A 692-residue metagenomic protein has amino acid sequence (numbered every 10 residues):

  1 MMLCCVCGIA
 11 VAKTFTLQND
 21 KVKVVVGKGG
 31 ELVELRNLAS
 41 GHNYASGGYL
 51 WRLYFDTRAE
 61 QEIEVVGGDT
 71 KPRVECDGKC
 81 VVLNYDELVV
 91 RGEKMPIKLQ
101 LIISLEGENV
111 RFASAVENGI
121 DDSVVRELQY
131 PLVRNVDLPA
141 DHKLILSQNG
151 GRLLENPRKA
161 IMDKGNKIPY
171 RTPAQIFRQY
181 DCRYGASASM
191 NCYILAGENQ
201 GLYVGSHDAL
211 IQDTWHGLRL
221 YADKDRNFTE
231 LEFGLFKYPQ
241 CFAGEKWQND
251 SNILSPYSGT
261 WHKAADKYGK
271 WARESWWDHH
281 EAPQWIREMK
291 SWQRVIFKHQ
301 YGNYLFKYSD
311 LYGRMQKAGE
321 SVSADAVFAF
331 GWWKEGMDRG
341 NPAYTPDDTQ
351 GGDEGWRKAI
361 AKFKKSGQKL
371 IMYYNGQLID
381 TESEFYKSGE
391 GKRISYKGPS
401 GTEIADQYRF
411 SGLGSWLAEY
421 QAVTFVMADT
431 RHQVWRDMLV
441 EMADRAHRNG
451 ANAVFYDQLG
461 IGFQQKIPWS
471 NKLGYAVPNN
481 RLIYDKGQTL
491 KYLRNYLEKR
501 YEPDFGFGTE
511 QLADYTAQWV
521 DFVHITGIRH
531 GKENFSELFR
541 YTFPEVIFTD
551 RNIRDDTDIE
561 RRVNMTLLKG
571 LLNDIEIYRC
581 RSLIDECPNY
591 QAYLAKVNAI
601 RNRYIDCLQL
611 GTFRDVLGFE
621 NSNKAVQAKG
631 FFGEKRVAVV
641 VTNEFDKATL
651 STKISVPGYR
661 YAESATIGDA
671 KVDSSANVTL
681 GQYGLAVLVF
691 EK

Functional and structural regions predicted by a protein language model:
T14-R91, D141: Acidic-aromatic substrate-binding/catalytic surfaces of carbohydrate-active enzymes
G48, V133-N149, S655-D669: Solvent-exposed beta-hairpin/edge-strand motifs
C80, E87-E93, N109-R111, N118-L132 (+7 more regions): Conserved structural scaffold segments of CAZyme catalytic domains across common CAZy folds
G234, G244-N252, D485-D669, T679-L680 (+1 more regions): Active-site-proximal substrate-binding groove within the catalytic cores of carbohydrate-active enzymes
N303-Y308, M372-N449, R529, S536-F539: Active-site-adjacent "subsite" loops/lids of carbohydrate-active enzymes
D325-K334, L439-W469: Active-site groove signature of glycoside hydrolases
V327-A329, L370-Y373, V454-Y456, F507-T509 (+1 more regions): Hydrophobic faces of well-ordered beta-strands that scaffold small-molecule active sites in alpha/beta enzyme cores
W333-W356, F385-T430, F463-G487: Aromatic- and acidic-residue-enriched carbohydrate-binding clefts of CAZyme catalytic domains
